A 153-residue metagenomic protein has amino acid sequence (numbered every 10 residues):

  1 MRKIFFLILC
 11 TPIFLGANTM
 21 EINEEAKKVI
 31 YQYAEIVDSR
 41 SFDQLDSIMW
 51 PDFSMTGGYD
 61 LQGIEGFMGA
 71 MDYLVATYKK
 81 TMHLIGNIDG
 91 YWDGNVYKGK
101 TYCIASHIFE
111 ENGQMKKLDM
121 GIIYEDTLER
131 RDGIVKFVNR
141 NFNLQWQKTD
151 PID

Functional and structural regions predicted by a protein language model:
I4-F14: Sec-dependent N-terminal signal peptides
G16-P51: Short, low-complexity N-terminal intrinsically disordered segments enriched in polar/charged residues
F42-C103: A solvent-exposed, acidic/Ser-Thr-rich amphipathic alpha-helical stretch
H83-I85, D119-Y124: Short, surface-exposed coil-to-beta transition loops
K98, G121-D153: Short beta-strand edge/turn micro-motifs at domain boundaries
C103-F109: Beta-strand elements of well-folded, non-transmembrane domains
N112-L118: Short, surface-exposed loop/helix-turn segments at secondary-structure junctions that function as lids/hinges flanking
